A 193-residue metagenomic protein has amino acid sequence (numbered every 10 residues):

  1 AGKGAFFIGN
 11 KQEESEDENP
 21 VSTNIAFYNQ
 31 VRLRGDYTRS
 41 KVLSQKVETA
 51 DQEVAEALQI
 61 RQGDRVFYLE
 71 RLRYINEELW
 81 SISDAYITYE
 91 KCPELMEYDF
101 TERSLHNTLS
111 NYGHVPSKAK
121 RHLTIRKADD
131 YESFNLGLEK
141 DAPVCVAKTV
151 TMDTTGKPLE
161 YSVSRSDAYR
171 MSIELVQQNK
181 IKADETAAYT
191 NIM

Functional and structural regions predicted by a protein language model:
A1-E56, R61, P93-E102, N107-S117 (+1 more regions): HTH-adjacent hinge/linker in prokaryotic transcriptional regulators
F6, K41, Y68, H122-T124 (+1 more regions): Residues located in well-ordered beta-strands
I8, W80, L159-E160: Generic structural signal for well-ordered beta-strand positions
R39-Y89, A147: Amphipathic alpha-helical effector-binding/dimerization core of metabolite-sensing transcriptional regulators
S83-E90, S162-Y169: A short, surface-exposed beta-strand/turn
G113-D129: Catalytic phosphate-donor-binding core of small-molecule kinases
T124-T154, P158-R165: Extended hydrophobic
